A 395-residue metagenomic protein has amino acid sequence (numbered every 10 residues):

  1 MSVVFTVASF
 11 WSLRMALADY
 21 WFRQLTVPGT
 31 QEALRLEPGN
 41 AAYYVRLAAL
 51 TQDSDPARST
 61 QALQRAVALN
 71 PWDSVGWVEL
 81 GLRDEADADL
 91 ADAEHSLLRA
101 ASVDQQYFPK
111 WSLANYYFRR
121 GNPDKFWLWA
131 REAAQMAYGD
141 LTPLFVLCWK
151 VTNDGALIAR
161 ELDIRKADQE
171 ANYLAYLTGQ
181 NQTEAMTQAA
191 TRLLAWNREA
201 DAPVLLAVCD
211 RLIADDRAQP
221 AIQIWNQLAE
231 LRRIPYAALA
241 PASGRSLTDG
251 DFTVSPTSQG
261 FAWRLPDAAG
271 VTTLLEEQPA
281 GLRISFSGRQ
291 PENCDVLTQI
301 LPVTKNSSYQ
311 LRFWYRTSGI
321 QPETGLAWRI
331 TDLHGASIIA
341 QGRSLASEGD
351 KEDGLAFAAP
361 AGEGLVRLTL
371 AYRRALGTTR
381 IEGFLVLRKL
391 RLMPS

Functional and structural regions predicted by a protein language model:
M1-M15, D19, G139, I164-A171 (+1 more regions): Extracellular and organelle-lumenal recognition/adhesion modules and their flexible linkers in secreted
E32-A33, R65-A66, R99-A100, A133 (+2 more regions): Canonical positions in the second alpha-helix
R35-G39, P71, D104-Q105, Q135-G139 (+3 more regions): Short coil turns that delineate tetratricopeptide repeat
Y43, G76, P109-K110, D140-L144 (+2 more regions): TPR alpha-solenoid repeat register
R46, E79, S112-L113, L147: Canonical tetratricopeptide repeat
T51, D84, Y117, C148 (+3 more regions): Residue at a conserved register position within TPR or TPR-like alpha-solenoid repeats
S54-D55, A88, G121, N181 (+1 more regions): Residue-level detector of the short coil/turn that links helix A to helix B within each tetratricopeptide repeat
